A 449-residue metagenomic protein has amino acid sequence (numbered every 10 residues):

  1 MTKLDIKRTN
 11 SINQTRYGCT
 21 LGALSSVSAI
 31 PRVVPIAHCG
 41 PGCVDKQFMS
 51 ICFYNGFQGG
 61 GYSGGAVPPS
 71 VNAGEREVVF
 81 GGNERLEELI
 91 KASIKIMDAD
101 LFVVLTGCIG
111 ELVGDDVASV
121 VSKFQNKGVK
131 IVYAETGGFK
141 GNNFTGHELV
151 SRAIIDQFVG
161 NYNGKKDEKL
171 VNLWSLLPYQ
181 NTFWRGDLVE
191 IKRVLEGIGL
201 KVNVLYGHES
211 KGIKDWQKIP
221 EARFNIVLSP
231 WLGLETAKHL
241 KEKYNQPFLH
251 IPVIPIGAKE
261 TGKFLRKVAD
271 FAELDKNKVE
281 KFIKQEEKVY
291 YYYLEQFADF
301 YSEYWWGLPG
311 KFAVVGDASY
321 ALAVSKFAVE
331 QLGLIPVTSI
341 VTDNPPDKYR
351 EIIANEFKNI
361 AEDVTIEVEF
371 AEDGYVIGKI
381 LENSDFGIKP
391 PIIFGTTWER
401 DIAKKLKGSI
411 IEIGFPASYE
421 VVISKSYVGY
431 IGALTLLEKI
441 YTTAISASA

Functional and structural regions predicted by a protein language model:
M1-A449: An N-terminal assembly and electron-transfer interface module characteristic of large anaerobic redox and radical
